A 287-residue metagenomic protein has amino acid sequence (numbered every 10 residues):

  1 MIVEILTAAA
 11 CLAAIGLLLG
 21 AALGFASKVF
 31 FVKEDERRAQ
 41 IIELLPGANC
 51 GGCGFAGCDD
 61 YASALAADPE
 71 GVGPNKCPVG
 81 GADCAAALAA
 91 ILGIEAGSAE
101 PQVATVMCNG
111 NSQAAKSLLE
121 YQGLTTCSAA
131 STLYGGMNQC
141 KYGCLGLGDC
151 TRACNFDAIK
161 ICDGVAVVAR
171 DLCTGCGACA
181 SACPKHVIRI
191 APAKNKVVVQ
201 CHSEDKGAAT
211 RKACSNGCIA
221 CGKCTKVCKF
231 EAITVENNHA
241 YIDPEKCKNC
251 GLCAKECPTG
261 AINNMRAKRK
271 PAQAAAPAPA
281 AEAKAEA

Functional and structural regions predicted by a protein language model:
V3-V227, E231, E256, G260-N263 (+1 more regions): Ferredoxin-type iron-sulfur electron-transfer modules and their immediate structural context
K223, I233-V235, H239-Y241: Strongly charged, low-complexity linkers/loops
